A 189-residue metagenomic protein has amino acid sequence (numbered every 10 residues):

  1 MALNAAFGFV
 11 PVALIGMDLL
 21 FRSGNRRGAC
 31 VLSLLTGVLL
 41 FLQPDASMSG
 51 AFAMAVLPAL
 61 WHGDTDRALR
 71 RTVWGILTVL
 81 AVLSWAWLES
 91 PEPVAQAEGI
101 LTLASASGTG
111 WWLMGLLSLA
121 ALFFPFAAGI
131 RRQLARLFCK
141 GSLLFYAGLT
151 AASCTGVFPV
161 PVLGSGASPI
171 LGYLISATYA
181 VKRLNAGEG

Functional and structural regions predicted by a protein language model:
M1-C30, T36-F41, K140, A147 (+3 more regions): Membrane-helix boundary/helix-loop-helix interface segments in multi-pass membrane proteins
M1-F7, I100-L113: Short aromatic-rich membrane-water interface segments that cap or initiate transmembrane helices in multi-pass membrane
F9-P11, L35-G37, I76-W87, G108 (+1 more regions): Small-residue-rich segments of transmembrane alpha-helices in multi-pass membrane proteins, especially helix faces
D18, I175-G189: A juxtamembrane structural motif centered on a specific transmembrane helix
G24-V38, A46-L83, Y173-I175: Hydrophobic alpha-helical segments of polytopic membrane proteins
L35-A59, W85-G108, T155-S165: Helix-loop-helix junctions and helix-breaking kinks within/between transmembrane helices of multi-pass membrane
G110-F124: Hydrophobic alpha-helical transmembrane segments
A127-L143: Membrane-interface helix-loop-helix junctions at transmembrane boundaries of multi-pass membrane enzymes, predominantly
